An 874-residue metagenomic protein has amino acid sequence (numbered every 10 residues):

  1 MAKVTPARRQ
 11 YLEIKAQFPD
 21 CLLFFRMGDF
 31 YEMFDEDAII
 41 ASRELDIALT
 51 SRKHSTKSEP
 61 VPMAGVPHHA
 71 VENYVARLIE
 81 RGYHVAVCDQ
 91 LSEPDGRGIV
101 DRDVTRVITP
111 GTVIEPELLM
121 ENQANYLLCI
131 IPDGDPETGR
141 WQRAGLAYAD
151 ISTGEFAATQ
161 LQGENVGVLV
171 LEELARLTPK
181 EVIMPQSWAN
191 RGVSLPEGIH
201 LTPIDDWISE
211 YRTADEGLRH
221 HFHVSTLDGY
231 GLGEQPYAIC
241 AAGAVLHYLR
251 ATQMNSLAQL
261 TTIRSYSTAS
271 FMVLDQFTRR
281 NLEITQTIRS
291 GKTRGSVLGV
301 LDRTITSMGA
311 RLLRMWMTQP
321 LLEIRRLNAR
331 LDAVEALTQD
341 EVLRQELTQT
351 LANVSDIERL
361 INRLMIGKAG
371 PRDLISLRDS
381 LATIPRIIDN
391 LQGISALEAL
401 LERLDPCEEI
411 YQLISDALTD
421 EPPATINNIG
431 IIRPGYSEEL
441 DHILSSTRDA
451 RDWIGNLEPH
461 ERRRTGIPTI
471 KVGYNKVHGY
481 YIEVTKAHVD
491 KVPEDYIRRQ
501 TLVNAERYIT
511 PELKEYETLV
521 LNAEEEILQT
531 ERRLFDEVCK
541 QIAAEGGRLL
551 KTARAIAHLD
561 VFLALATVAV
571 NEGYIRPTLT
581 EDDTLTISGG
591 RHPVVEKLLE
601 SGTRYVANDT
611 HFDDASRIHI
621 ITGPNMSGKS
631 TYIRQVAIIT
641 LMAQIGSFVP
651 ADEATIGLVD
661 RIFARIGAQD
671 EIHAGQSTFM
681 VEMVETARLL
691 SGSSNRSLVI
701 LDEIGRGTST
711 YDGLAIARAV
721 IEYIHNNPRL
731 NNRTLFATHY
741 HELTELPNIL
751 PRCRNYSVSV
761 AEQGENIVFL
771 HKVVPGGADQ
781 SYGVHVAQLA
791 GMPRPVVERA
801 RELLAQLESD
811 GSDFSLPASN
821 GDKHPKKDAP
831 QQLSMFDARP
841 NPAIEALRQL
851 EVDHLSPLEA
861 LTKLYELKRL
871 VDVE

Functional and structural regions predicted by a protein language model:
M1-A2, R9-E13, D20, C539 (+5 more regions): Conserved phosphate-binding elements of NTP-dependent enzyme cores
M1-A336, Q349-A352, D356-M365, A369-P459 (+2 more regions): Charged catalytic and DNA/RNA-contacting regions of genome-maintenance and nucleic-acid-processing enzymes
D35-E36, W141, Q235, I305 (+8 more regions): ATPase nucleotide-binding head domains, primarily ABC-like/P-loop NTPase cores
I366, G370, S380-T383, A399 (+3 more regions): Charged, surface-exposed helical/loop "interaction arms" that form contiguous linear patches used for dimerization
I410-L413, A417, Y480-Y496: Cytosolic, long alpha-helical scaffolding segments
L502, E506-K540: Extended, charged coiled-coil "arm/hinge" scaffolds of SMC/Rad50-like chromosome-maintenance ATPases and other large
